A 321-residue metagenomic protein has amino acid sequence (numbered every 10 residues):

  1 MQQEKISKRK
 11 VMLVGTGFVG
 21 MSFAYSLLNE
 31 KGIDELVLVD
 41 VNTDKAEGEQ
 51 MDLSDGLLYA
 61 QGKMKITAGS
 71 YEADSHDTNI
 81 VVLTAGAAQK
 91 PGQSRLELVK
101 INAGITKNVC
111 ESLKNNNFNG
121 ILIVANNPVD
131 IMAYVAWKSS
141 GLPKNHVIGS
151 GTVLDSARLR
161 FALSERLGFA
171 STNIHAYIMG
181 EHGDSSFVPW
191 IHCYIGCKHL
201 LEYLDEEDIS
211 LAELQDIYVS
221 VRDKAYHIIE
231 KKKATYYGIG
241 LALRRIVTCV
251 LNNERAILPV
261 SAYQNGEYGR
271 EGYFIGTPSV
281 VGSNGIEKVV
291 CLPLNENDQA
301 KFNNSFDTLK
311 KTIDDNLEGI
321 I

Functional and structural regions predicted by a protein language model:
M1-R9: A short, basic/flexible loop-to-alpha-helix module at the beginning of a structural domain
T16-G17: Glycine-rich Rossmann-fold phosphate-binding loop(s) that bind the pyrophosphate of adenine dinucleotide cofactors
G20-M21: N-terminal Rossmann-fold NAD(P) dinucleotide-binding loop
E35, V41-T78, K310-E318: Conserved N-terminal Rossmann-fold NAD(P) cofactor-binding segment
L58-I121: Rossmann-like NAD(P)-binding element
S94-R160: Rossmann-like NAD(P)(H) cofactor-binding subdomain of soluble oxidoreductases
S140-H146, D155-I321: C-terminal substrate-binding/catalytic lobe of Rossmann-fold NAD(P)-dependent dehydrogenases
